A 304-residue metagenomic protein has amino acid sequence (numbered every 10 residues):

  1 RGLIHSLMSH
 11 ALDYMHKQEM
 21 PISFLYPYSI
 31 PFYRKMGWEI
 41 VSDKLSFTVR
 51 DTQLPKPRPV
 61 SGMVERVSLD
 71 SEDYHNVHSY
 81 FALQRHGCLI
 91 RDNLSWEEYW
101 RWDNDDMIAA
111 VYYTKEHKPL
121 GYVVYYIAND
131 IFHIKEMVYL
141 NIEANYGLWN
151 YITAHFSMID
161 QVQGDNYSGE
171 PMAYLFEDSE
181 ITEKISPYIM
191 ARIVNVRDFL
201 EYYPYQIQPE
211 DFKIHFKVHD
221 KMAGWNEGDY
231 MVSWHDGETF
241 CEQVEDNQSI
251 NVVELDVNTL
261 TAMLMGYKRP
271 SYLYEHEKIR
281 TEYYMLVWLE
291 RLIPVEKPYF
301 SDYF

Functional and structural regions predicted by a protein language model:
G2-H10, E143-G147: Conserved acetyl-CoA pyrophosphate-binding loop and the N-cap/start of the following alpha-helix in GNAT-like
M8, L12-P27, S157-Y167: Conserved GNAT acetyl-CoA-binding A-motif
S29-P31, D70-S71: Short acidic/polar capping segments at secondary-structure boundaries
P31-Y33, P119, I131, E170-A173: Flexible loop/turn segments at secondary-structure boundaries
G37-R58, K135-F304: Active-site/acyl-donor-binding loops of N-acyltransferases
S42-K135, I142-Y146, N150-H155, P187 (+2 more regions): Amide-forming acyltransferase catalytic core, primarily the GNAT-like/NAT-type and related acyltransferase folds
